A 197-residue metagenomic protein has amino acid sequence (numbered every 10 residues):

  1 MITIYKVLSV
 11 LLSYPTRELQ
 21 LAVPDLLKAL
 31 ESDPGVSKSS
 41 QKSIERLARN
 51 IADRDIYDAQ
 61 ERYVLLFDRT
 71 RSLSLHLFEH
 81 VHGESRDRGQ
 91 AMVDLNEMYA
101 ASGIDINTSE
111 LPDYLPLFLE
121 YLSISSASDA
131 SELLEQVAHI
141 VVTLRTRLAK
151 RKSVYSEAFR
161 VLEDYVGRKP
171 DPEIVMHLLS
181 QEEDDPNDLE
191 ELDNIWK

Functional and structural regions predicted by a protein language model:
M1-Y114, E120-K197: Charged, alpha-helix-forming regions
